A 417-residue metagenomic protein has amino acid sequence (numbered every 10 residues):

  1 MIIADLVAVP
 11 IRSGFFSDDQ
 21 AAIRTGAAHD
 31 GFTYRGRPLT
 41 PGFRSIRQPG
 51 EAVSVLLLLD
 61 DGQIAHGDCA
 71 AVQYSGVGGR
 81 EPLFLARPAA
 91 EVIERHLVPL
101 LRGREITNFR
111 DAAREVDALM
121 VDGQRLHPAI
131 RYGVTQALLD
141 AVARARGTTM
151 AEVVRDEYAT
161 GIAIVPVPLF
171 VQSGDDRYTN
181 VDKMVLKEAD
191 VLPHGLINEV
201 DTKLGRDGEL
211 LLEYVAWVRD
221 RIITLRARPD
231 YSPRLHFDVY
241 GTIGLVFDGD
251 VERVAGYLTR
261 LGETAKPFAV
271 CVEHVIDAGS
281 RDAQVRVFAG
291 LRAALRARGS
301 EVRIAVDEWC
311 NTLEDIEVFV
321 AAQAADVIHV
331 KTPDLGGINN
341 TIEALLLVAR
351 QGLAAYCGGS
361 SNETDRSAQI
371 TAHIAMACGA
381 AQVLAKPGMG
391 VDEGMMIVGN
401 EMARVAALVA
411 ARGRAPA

Functional and structural regions predicted by a protein language model:
M1-L56: Short, Gly/Pro- and small/polar-rich lid/capping loops
M1-L6, H29, L186, S232 (+2 more regions): A broad structural signal for short, well-ordered beta-strand segments within beta-sheet-rich domains
E51-D61, A65-A71, N180-P193, Y257 (+1 more regions): Short beta-strand elements
L58, I64-R146: Metal- or metallocofactor-binding catalytic centers and their adjacent structured scaffolds across diverse enzyme
M120-A293, E301, D307-E308: Active-site-facing alpha/beta catalytic cores
T148, L353, A380: Short glycine/serine/threonine/alanine-rich loop segments
T224-I374, L384-A385, V391-E401: Catalytic core of soluble alpha/beta enzymes
D392-G394, V398-A417: C-terminal extensions of enzymes
